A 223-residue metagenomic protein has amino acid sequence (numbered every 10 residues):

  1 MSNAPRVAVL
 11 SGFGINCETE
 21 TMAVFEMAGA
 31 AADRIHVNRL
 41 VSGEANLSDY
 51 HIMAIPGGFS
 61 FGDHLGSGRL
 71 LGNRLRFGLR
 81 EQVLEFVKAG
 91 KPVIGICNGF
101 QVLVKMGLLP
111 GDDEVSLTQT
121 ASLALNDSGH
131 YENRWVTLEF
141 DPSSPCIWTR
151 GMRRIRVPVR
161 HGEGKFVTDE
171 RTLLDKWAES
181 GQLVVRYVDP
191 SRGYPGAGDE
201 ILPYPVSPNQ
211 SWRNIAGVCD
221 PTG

Functional and structural regions predicted by a protein language model:
M1-I96, F100-P110, T118, A124-E132 (+3 more regions): N-terminal beta1-alpha1 cap of cysteine-dependent amidohydrolase-like domains
C17, E114-R160, D169: Alpha/beta-hydrolase-fold enzymes
F140-G223: C-terminal and late-domain segments of enzyme folds
